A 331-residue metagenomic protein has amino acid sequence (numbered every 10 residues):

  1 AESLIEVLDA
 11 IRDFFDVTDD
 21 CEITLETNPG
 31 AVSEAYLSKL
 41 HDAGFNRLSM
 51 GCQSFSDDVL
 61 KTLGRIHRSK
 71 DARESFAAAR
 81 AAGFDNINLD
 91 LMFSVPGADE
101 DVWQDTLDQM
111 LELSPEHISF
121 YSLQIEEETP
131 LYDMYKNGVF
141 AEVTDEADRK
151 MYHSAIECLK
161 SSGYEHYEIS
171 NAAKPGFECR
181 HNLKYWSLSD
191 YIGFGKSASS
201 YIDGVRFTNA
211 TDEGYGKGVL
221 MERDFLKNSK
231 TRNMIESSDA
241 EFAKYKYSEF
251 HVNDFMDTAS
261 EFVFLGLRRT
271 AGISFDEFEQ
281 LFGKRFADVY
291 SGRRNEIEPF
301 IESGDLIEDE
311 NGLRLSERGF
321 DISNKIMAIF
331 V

Functional and structural regions predicted by a protein language model:
A1-A287: C-terminal scaffold of the Radical SAM
E2, R294-E298, D321: Auxiliary N-terminal substrate/complex-recognition segments of SAM-dependent methyltransferases
F278, R294-S303: Basic amphipathic alpha-helical segments that dock to polyanions
I301-N311: A short, conserved structural fragment
G312-S316: Minor-groove-contacting beta-hairpin "wing" of winged helix-turn-helix DNA-binding domains
R318-V331: Short, amphipathic alpha-helical interaction segments positioned at domain boundaries
